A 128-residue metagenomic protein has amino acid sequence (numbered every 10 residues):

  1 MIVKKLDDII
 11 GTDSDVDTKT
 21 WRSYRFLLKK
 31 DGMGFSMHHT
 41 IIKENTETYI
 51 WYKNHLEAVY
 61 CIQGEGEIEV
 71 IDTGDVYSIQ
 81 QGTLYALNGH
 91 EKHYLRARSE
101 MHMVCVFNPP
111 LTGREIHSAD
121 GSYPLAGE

Functional and structural regions predicted by a protein language model:
M1-F35, Y49, I116, G121-E128: A short, N-terminal "cap"/entry segment at the start of jelly-roll beta-barrel domains of the cupin/DSBH fold
S36-K53: Conserved short histidine dyad/triad with adjacent acidic residue
N54-E67: Glycine- and acidic-residue-biased ligand/ion/polar-headgroup-sensing regions
N54-H55, T83, E91, S99-E100: A generic "binding-loop/recognition-motif" signal
I62-Q63, Q80, S99: A cytosolic small-molecule/anion-sensing beta-strand core signal
E69-I71, R96: A generic structural motif
T73-H90: Short acidic-glycine-tyrosine-enriched beta hairpin
A86, E100-I116: A short hydrophobic beta-strand segment most commonly corresponding to one strand of the jelly-roll/cupin
